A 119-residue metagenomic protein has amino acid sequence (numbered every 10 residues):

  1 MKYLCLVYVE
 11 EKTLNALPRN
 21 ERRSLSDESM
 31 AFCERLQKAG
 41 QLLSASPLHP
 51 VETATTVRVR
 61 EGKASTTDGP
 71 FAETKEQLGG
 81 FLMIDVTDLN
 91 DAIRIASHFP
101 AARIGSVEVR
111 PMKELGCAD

Functional and structural regions predicted by a protein language model:
M1-D119: Conserved, structured core segments of small domains
